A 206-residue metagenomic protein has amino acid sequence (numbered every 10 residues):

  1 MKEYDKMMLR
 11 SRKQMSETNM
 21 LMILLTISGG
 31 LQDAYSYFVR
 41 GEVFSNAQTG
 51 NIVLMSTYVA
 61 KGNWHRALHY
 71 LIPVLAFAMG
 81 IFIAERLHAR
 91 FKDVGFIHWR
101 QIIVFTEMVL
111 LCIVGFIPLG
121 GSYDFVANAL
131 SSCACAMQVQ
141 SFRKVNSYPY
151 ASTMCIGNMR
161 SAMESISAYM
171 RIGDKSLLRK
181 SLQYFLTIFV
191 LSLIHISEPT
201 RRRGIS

Functional and structural regions predicted by a protein language model:
K2-S197: Alpha-helical transmembrane segments of multi-pass membrane proteins
I194-S206: Single conserved hydrophobic/aromatic residue that forms the stacking wall/gate of nucleotide- or nucleobase-binding
